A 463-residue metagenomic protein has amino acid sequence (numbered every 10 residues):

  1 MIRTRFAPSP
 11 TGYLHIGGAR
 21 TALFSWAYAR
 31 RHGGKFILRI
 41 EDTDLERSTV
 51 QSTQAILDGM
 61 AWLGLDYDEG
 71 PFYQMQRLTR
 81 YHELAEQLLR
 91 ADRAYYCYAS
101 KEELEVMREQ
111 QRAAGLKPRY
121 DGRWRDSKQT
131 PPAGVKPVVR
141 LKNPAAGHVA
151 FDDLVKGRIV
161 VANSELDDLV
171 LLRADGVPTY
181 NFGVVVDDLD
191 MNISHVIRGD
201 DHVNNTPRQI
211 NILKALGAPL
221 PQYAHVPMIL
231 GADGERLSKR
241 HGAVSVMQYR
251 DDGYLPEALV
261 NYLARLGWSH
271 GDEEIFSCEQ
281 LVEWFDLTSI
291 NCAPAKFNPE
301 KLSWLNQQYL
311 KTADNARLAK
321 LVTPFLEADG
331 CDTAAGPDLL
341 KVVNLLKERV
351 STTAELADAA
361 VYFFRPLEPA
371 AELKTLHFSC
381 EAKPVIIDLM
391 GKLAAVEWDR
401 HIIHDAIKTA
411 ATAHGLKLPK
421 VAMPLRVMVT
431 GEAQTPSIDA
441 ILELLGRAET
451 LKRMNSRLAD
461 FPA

Functional and structural regions predicted by a protein language model:
M1-A113, N204-A218: N-terminal Rossmann-like or analogous alpha/beta NTP/dinucleotide-binding catalytic cores that position adenine
S25, I56, L88, D92 (+8 more regions): Residue-level signal for inorganic ion chemistry
Y95-Y96, S100-H225, L230-L237, S245 (+1 more regions): Active-site cores that bind ATP or allylic diphosphates and position pyrophosphate for catalysis
Y98, L172-R173, M191-H202, L230-Y262 (+5 more regions): Conserved phosphate-binding loops in nucleotide/dinucleotide-binding enzymes
Y249-E257, C292-N298, D332-K341, T412-K420 (+1 more regions): Structural motif
L263, N306, V343-V350, A360 (+3 more regions): Short alpha-helical scaffolding segments that buttress acidic/His motifs in well-ordered protein cores
N315-H414: Small-residue-rich helix-loop
E397-F461: Charged substrate- and nucleic-acid-binding regions of tRNA-handling and nucleotidyl-transfer enzymes, centered on
